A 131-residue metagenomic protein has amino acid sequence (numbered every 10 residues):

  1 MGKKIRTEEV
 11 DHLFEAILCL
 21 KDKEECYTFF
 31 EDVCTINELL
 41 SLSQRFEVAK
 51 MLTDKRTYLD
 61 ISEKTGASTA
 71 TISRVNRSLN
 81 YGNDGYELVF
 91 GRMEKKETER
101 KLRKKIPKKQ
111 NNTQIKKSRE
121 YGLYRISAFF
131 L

Functional and structural regions predicted by a protein language model:
M1-L18: General nucleic-acid-binding
E24-Q44: Short, Lys/Arg-enriched anionic-surface-contact patches
L42-R56: Short, amphipathic alpha-helical "recognition" segments used to contact nucleic acids or chromatin
D60-G66, I72: Short alpha-helical "recognition helix" segments of helix-turn-helix
N76-L79: DNA major-groove recognition helix of helix-turn-helix
G82: Winged helix-turn-helix DNA-binding recognition segment
E87-L131: Intrinsically disordered, low-complexity basic tails/linkers immediately adjacent to helix-turn-helix/homeobox/MYB/SANT
